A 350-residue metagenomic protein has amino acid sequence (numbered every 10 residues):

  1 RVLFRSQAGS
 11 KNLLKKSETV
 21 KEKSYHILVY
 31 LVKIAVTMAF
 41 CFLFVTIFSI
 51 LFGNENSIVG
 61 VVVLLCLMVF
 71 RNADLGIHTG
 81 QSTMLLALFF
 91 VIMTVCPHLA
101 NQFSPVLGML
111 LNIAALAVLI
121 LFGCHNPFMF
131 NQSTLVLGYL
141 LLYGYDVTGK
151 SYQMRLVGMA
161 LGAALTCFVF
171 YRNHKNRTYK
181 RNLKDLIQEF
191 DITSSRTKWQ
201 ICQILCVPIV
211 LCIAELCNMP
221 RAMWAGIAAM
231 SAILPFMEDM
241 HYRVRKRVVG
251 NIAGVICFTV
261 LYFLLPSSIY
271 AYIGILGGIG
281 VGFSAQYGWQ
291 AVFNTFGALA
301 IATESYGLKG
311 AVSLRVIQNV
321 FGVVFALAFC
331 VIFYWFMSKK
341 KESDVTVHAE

Functional and structural regions predicted by a protein language model:
R1-L3: Short, small-residue-biased leader/transition segments that mark boundaries at the very start of proteins
R5-E350: A transmembrane helix-and-boundary motif of multi-pass membrane transporters/channels
